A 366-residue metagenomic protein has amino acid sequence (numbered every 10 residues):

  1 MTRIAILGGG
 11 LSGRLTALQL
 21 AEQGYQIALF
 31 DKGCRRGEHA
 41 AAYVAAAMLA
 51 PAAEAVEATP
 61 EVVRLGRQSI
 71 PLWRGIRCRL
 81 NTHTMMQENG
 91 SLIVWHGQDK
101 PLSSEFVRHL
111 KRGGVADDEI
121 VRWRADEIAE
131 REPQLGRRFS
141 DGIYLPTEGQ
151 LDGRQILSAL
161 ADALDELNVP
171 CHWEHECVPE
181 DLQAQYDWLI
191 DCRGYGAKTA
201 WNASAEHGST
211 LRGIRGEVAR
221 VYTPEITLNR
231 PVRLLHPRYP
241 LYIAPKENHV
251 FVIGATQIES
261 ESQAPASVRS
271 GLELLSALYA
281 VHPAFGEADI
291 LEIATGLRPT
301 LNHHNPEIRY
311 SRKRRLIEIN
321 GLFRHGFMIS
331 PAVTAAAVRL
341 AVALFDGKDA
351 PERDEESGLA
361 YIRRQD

Functional and structural regions predicted by a protein language model:
R3-A28: N-terminal Rossmann-like FAD-binding beta1-loop-alpha1 element of flavoenzymes
S12, R35, G196: Conserved Rossmann-like nucleotide-cofactor binding loop
L18-Q23, M48-L49, T84-M86, R193-R314: Active-site substrate-recognition segment that forms the wall of the catalytic cavity or substrate channel
E22-A42: Glycine-rich FAD pyrophosphate-binding loop
A46-E127, R131: Dinucleotide-binding Rossmann-like beta1-alpha1 core, especially the glycine-rich loop that anchors the ADP
E57-R67, H96-L102, I143-A159, P265-S270 (+1 more regions): Short beta-strand to alpha-helix junction loop
G142-W188, C192, G196-T199: Helical element adjacent to the flavin cofactor pocket in flavoenzyme catalytic cores
A288-D366: C-terminal catalytic lobe of FAD-dependent flavoproteins
